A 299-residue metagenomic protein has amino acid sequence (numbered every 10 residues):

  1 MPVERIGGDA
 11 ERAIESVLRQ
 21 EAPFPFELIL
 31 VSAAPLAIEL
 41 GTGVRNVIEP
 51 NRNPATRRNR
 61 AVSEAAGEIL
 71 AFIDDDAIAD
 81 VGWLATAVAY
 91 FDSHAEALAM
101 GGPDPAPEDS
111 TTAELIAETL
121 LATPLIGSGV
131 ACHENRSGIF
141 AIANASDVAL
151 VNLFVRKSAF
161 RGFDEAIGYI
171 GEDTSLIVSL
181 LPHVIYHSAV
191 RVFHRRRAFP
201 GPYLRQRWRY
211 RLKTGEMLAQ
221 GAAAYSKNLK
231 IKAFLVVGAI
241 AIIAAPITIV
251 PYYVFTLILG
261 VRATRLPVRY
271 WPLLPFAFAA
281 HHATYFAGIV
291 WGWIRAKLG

Functional and structural regions predicted by a protein language model:
V3, V81-T119, T123: Conserved donor NDP-sugar-binding/catalytic core segment of glycosyltransferases
R12-P25: Short, acidic, metal-binding catalytic loop of nucleotide-sugar glycosyltransferases
E49-A65, T86: Glycine-rich, basic loop-to-helix element that forms the pyrophosphate-binding segment of sugar-nucleotide handling
L70: Short aromatic/hydrophobic "clamp" motif used to bind/position activated sugar donors
G127-F154, A166-Y169, S175, V192-R195 (+2 more regions): A recurrent flexible, glycine/aromatic-enriched loop bordering the glycosyltransferase active site that acts as
A166-A222: Catalytic donor/gating beta->alpha subdomain of glycosyltransferases that bind UDP-sugars
A198-T248, L266-V268: Basic/Trp-rich segment in TM-proximal cytosolic loops or flexible interdomain/linker regions
I231-L298: Membrane-embedded multi-pass helical conduit in multi-pass membrane proteins, especially envelope-biosynthetic
